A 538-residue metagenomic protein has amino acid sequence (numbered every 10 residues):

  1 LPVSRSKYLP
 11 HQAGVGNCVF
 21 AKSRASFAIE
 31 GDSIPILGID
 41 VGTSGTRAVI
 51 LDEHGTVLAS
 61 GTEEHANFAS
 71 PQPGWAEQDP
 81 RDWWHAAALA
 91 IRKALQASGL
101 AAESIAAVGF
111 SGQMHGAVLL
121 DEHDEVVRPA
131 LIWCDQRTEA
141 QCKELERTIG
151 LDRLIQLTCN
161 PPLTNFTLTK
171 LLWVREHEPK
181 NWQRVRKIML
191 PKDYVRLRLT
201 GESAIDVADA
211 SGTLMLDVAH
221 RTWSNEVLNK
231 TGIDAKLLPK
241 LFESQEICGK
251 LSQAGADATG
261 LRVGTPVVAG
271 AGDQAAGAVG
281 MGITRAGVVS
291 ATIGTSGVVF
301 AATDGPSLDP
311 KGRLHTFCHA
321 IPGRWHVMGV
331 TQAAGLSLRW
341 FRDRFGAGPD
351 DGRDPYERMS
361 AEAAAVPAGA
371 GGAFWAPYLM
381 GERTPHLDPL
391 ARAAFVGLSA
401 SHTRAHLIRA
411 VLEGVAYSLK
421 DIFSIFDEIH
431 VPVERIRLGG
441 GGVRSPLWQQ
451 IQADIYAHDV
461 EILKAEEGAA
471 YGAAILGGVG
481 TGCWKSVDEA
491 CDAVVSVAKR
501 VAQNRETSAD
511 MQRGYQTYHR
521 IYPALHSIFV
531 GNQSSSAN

Functional and structural regions predicted by a protein language model:
L1-R128, Q156, R184, A256-D257 (+4 more regions): N-terminal glycine/serine-rich phosphate-binding loop of ATP-dependent small-molecule kinases, especially carbohydrate
I36-G38, E139, E146-L163, L168-A204 (+4 more regions): Active-site core segments that coordinate phosphate-bearing ligands/cofactors across diverse enzyme families
G55, D79, V108, D135 (+3 more regions): Residue-level signal for inorganic ion chemistry
A66-A69, Q136-T138, G335-L336: A short local loop/turn or secondary-structure capping micro-motif enriched for an aromatic residue
Q96-W133, P161-T167, R196-D217, K240-E243 (+1 more regions): Short beta-strand-loop/turn "lid" adjacent to the catalytic site in phosphate-handling enzymes
P129-C142, K464: Short, acidic/small-residue loops that bind anionic groups at enzyme active sites
